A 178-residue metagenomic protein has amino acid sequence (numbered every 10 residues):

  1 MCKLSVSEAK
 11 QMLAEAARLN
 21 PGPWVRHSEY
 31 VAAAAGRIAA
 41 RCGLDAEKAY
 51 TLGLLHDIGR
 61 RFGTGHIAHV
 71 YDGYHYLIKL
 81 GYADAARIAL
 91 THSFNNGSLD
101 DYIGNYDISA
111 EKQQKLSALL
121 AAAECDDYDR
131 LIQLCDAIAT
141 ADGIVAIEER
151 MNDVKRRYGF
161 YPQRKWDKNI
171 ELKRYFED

Functional and structural regions predicted by a protein language model:
M1-C2, Y161: Non-catalytic interface/linker regions that flank or bridge core catalytic/transmembrane domains
C2-A9, K48: Acidic-glycine-rich active-site phosphate/pyrophosphate-binding loop
V6-P21: Generic N-terminal amphipathic, Lys/Arg-enriched alpha-helix
A14-A17, R41-V154: Divalent metal-dependent catalytic cores for phosphoryl transfer on phosphate-bearing substrates
V31-A35: Amphipathic alpha-helices of TPR/Sel1-like and other helical repeat/solenoid scaffolds
R157-D178: Charged phosphate-binding loop/patch that engages nucleotide di/tri-phosphates or the phosphate backbone of nucleic
